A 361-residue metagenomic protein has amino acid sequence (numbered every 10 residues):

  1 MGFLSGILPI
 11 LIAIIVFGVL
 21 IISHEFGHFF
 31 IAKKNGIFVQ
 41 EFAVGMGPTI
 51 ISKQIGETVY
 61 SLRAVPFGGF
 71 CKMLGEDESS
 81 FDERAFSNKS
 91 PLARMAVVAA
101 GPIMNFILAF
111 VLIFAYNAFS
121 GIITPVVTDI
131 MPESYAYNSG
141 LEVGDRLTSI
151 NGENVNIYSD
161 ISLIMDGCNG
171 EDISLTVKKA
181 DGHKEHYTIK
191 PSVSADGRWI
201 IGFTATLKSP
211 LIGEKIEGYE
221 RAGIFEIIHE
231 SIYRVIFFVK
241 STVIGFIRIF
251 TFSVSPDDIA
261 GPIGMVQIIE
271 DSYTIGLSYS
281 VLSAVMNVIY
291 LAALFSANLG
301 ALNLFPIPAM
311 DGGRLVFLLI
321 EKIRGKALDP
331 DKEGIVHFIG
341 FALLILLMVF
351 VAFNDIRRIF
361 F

Functional and structural regions predicted by a protein language model:
S5-D82, L302-M310, L315-R324: Small-residue-rich helix-interface/hinge motifs
I12, K34, T58, V65-D129 (+1 more regions): Internal alpha-helical transmembrane segments
F17-I21, K72, N105, A109 (+2 more regions): Alpha-helical transmembrane segments of multi-pass membrane proteins
N35-Q40, S120-Y137, E142: Alpha-helical transmembrane signal-anchor/signal-peptide segments
K89, S194-L299, V316-I339, R357-F361: Functional transmembrane alpha-helices
A136-S159, V235: Conserved PDZ fold ligand-binding element
E142, T148-S149, L163-T206: PDZ-domain C-terminal substructure recognizer with occasional recognition of PDZ-binding tails
I335-D355: Final/C-terminal transmembrane alpha-helix of multipass membrane proteins
